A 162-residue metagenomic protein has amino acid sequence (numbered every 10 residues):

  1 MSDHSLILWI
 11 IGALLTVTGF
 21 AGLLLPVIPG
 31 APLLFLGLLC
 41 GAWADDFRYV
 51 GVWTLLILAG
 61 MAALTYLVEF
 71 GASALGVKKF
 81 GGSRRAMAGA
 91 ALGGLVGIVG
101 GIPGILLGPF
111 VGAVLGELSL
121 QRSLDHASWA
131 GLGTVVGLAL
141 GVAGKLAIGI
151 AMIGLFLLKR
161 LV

Functional and structural regions predicted by a protein language model:
M1-I7, W43-T54, L158-V162: Helix-coil boundary and interhelical linker segments in multi-pass alpha-helical membrane proteins
L15, G19, G41, M61-F70 (+5 more regions): Alpha-helical transmembrane segments of multi-pass membrane proteins
T16-L33, G93-P103: Transmembrane alpha-helix interface/packing and boundary motifs in multi-pass membrane proteins, characterized by
L24-L34, K79-A88: Short, non-helical or kinked segments that cap or interrupt transmembrane helices
L33-V50, L92-G100, V111-L120: Interfacial segments of multi-pass membrane proteins
F47-G51, M87-G89, L124-G131: Membrane-interface alpha-helices at helix entry/exit sites of multi-pass transporters
W53-G97: Helix-adjacent hinge/juxtasegments
I98-V99, L120-V162: C-terminal binding/interaction regions
